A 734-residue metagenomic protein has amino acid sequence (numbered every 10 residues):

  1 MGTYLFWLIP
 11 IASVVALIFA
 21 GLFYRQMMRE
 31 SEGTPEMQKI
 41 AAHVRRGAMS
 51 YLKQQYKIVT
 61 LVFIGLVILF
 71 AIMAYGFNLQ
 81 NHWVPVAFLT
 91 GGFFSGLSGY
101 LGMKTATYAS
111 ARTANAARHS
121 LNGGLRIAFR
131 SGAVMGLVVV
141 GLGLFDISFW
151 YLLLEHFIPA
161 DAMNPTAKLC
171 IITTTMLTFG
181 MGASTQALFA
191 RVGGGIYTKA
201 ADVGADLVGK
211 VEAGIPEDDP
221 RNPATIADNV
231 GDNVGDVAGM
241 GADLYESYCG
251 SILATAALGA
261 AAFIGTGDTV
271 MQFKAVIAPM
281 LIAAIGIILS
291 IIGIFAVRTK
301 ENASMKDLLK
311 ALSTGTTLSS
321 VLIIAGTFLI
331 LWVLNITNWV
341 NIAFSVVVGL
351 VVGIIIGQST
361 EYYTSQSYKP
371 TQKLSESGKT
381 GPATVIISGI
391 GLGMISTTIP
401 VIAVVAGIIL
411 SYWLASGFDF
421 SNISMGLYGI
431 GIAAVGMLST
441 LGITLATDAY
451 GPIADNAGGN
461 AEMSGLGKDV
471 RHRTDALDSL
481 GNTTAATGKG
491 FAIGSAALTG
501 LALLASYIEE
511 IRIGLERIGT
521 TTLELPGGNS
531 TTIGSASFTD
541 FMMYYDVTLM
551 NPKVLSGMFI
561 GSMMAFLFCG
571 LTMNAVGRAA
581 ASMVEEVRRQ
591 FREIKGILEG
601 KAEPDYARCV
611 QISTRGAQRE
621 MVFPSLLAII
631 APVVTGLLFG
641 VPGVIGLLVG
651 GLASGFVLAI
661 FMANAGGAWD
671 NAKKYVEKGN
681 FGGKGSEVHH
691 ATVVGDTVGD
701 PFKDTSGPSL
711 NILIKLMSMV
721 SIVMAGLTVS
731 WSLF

Functional and structural regions predicted by a protein language model:
M1-F734: Hydrophobic packing and interface segments
